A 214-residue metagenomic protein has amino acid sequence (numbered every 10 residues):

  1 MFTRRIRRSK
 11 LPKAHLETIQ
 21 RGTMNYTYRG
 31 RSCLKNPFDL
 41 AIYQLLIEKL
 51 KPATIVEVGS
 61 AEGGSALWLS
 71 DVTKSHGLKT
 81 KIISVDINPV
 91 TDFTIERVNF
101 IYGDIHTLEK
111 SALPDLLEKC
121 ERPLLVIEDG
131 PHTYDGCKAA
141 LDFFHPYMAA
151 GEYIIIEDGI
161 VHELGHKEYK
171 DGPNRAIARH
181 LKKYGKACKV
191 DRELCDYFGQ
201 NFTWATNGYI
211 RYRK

Functional and structural regions predicted by a protein language model:
M1-V126, P131-K214: A short alpha-helical cap/connector motif
